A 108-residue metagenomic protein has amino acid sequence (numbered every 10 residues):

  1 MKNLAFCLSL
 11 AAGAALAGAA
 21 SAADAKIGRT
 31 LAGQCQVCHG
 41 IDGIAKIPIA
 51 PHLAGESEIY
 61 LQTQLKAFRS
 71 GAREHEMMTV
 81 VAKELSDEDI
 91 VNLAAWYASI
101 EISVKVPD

Functional and structural regions predicted by a protein language model:
M1-A5: Positively charged n-region of N-terminal signal peptides that target proteins for export
C7-A15: Bacterial N-terminal signal peptides
L16-A32, K46-I49, Q62, A67 (+1 more regions): Electrostatic cytochrome c docking/interface patches
C35-I41, L93: The canonical Cys-X-X-Cys-His
G43-R73, T79-E84: Gly/Gly-Pro-rich "capping" loops immediately C-terminal to redox-active cysteine motifs in periplasmic/lumenal
R73, K83-D108: C-terminal capping alpha-helices of c-type cytochrome domains
